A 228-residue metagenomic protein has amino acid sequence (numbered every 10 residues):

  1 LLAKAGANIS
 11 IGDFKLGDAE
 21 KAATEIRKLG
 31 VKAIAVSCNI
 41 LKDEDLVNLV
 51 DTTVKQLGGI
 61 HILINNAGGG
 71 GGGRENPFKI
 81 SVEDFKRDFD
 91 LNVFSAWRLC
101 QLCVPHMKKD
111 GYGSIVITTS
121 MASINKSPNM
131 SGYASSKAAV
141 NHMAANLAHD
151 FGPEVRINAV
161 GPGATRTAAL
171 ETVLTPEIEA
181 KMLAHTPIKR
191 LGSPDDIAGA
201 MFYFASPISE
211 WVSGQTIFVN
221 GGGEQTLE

Functional and structural regions predicted by a protein language model:
L1-S10: Canonical Rossmann dinucleotide-binding motif of NAD(H)/NADP(H)-dependent dehydrogenases/reductases, specifically
H61, F78-R98, Y112, V116 (+2 more regions): Catalytic Tyr-X3-Lys loop
R74, N125, M201-F202, S213-E228: Short C-terminal tail/terminal secondary-structure segment of NAD(P)H-dependent dehydrogenase/reductase domains
R74-P77, S81-K86, L170, M182: Substrate-binding pocket helix/loop in short-chain dehydrogenase/reductase
C100, S136, A144: Active-site helix of classical SDR
P105, A148-P153, E210: Alpha-helical segment proximal to the catalytic Tyr-Lys
S120: Residue(s) in the substrate-gating loop at a strand-loop-helix junction that position the organic substrate next
A159, A180-I208, V212, V219-G221: C-terminal helical subdomain
